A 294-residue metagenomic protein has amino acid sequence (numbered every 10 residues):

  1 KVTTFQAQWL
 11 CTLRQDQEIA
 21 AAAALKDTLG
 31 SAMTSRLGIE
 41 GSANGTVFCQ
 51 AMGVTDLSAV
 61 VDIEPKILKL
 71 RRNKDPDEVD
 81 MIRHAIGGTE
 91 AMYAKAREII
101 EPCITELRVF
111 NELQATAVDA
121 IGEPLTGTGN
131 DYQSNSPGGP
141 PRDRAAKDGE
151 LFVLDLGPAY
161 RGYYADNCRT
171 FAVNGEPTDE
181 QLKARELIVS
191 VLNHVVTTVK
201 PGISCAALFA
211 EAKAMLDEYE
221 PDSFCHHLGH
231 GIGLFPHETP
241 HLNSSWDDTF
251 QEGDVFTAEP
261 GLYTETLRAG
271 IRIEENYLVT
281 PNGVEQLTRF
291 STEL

Functional and structural regions predicted by a protein language model:
K1-L294: Active-site neighborhoods and metal-handling regions in enzymes and metal-associated proteins
